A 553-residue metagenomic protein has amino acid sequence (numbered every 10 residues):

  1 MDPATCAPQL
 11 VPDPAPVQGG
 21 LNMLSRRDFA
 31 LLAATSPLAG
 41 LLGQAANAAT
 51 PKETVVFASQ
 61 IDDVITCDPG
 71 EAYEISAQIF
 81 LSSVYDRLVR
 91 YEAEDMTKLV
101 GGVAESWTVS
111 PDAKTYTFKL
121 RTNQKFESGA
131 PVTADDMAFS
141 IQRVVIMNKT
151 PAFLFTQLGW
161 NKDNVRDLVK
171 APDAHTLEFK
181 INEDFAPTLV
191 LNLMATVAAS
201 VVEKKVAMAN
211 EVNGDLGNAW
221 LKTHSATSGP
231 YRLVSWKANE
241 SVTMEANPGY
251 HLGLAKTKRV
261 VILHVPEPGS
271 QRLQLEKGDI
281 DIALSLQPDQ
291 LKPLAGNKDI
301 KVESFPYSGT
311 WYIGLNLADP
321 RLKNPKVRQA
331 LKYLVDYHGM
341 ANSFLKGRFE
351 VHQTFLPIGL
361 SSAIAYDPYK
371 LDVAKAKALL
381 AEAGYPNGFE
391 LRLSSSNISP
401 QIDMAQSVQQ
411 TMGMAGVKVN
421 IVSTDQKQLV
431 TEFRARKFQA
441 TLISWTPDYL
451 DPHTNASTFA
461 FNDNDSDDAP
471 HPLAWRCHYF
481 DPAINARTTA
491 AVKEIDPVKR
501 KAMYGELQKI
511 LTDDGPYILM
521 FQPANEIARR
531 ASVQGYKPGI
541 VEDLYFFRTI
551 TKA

Functional and structural regions predicted by a protein language model:
F29, S36-P37, I75, I79 (+5 more regions): Detector for C-terminal structural segments
V56, T133-Q142, A174-K180, G229-P230 (+7 more regions): Alpha-helical secondary-structure segments
A58-P111, Q142, H224-P230: N-terminal lobe/hinge region of extracytoplasmic solute-binding protein
D62-Q78, V100-V103, A130, P187-A199 (+3 more regions): A structural "hinge/loop" feature
E92-E94, A195-L254, R259, V373-A374 (+1 more regions): Gly/Pro-rich hinge or "lid" segments in bacterial periplasmic/extracellular proteins
S106-P151, E178, Q274, R321: Aromatic- and charge-enriched surface segment that lines or borders ligand/interaction sites
K119, T156-A209: Surface-exposed binding/hinge segments that line and control ligand-binding clefts or catalytic entry sites
R121, A219, N247-P293, Q410 (+1 more regions): Ligand-site clamp/hinge motif
